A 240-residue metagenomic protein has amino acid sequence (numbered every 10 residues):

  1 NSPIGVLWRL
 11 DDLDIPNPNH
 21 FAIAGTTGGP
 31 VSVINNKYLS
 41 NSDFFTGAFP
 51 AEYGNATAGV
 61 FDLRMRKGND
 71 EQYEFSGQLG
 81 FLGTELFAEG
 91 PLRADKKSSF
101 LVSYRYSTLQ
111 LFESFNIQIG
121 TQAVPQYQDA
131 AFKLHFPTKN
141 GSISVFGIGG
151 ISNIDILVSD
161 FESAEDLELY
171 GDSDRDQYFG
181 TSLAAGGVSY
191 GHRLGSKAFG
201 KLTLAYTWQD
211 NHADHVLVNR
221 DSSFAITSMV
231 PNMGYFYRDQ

Functional and structural regions predicted by a protein language model:
N1-P3, D11-L13, G47, R66-G68 (+3 more regions): Solvent-exposed coil/turn segments that connect beta secondary-structure elements in extracytoplasmic/periplasmic
G5, P30-S76, E85: A beta-strand signature from Gram-negative outer-membrane beta-barrel systems, especially the internal plug domain
L13-F44, A130: Short acidic/polar hinge/loop motifs at secondary-structure boundaries that mediate gating or recognition
N19-I23, F112-I117, L157, D214-V216: Short acidic, glycine/proline-rich loop/turn micro-motifs
G29, L39, A56-A58, Q72 (+5 more regions): Transmembrane beta-barrel architecture of outer-membrane proteins
G68-D70, T84, L109-L111, N116 (+2 more regions): Sequence/structural signature of outer-membrane beta-barrel proteins
G80-Y106, I119-L157, Y178-Y206: Transmembrane beta-barrel wall of Gram-negative outer-membrane proteins
T121, S142-R193, W208-D239: Flexible loop and strand-edge segments within Gram-negative outer membrane beta-barrel domains
